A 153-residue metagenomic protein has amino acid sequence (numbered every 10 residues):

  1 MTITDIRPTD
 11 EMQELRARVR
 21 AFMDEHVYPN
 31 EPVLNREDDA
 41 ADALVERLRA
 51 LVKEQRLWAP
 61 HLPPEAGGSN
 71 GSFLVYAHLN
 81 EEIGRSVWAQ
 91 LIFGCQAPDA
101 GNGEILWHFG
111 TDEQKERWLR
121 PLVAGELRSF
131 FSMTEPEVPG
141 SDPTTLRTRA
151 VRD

Functional and structural regions predicted by a protein language model:
M1-R16: Intrinsic disorder at enzyme termini
D10-E11, R18, L74, E113: Cytosolic histidine kinase catalytic core of two-component systems
A17-R20, G84: Solvent-exposed alpha-helix faces
Y28-D153: Glycine-rich flavin
